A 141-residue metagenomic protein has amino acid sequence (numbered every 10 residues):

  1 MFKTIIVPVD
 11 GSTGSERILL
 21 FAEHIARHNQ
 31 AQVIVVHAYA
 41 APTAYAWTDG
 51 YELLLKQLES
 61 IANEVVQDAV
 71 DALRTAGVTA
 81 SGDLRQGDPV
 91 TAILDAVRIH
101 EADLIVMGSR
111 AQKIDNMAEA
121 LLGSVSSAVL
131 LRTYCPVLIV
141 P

Functional and structural regions predicted by a protein language model:
K3-D49: Small/aliphatic-rich secondary-structure junction motif
I34, S81, L138: Conserved beta-strand positions in the Rossmann-like core of class I SAM-dependent methyltransferases
H37-A38, G108-R110, P141: Short secondary-structure boundary segments
E52-E64, D115: A short acidic, glycine-rich active-site loop that binds or catalyzes chemistry on phosphate/adenosine moieties
D71-M107: Structural beta-alpha unit
M107-A128: Glycine-rich, Arg-bearing micro-motifs that act as flexible, cationic patches
R132-V140: Short, flexible loop segments at boundaries between secondary-structure elements
